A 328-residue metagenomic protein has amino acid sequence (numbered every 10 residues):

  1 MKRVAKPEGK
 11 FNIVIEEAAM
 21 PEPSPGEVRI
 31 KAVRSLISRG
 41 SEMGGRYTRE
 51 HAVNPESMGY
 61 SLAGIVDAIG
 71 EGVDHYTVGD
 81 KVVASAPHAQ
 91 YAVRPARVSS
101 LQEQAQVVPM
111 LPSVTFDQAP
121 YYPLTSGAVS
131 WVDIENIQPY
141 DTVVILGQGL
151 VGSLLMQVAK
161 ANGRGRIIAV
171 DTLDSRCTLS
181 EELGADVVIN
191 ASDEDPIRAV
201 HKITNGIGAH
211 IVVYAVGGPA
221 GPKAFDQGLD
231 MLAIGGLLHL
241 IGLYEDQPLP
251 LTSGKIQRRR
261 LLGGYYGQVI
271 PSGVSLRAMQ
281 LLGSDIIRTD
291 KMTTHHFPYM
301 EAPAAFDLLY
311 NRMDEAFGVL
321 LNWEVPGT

Functional and structural regions predicted by a protein language model:
A5-N12: Extracellular beta-rich ligand/substrate-recognition surface
P21-I37, G45-H88: Glycine-rich beta-strand-centered segment in the early N-terminal region that forms part of a ligand/cofactor-binding
A63, V83, V107, V144 (+4 more regions): Structural detector of well-ordered beta-strand residues that form the stable sheet scaffold of enzyme domains
H75, K81-L146: NAD(P)H dinucleotide-binding glycine-rich loop of Rossmann-like/cofactor-binding domains, especially the beta1-alpha1
A89-Q90, T172-L179, D246-T252: Short, glycine/polar-rich helix-capping loops at beta-to-alpha or helix-loop-helix junctions that flank or form
T115-E194, R198: Mid-domain Rossmann-like dinucleotide-binding core that forms the NAD(H)/NADP(H) cofactor-binding site
L183-L261: Glycine-rich cofactor phosphate-binding loops and adjacent beta1-alpha1 units of small-molecule cofactor enzyme domains
P222, D226-L229, I234, S272-T328: C-terminal hydrophobic helical "lid"/dimerization subdomain of Rossmann-like NAD(P)H-dependent oxidoreductases
